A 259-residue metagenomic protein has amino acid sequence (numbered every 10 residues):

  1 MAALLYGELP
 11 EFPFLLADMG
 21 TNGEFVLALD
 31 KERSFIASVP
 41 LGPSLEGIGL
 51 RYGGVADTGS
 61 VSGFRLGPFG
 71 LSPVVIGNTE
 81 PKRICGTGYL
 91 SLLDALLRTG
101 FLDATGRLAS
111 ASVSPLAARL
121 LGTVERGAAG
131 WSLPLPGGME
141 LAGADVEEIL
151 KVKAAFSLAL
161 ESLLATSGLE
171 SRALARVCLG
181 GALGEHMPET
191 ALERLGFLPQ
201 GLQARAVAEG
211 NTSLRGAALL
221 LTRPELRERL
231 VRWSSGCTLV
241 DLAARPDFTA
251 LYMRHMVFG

Functional and structural regions predicted by a protein language model:
M1, L150-R172: Phosphate/ATP-binding catalytic cores across multiple sugar-kinase/actin-like superfamilies, primarily ASKHA
Y6-G88, P188-G210: Glycine-rich phosphate-binding loop of actin/hexokinase-like ATP-binding domains
E11, L219-G259: Acidic, glycine/GT-rich loop-and beta-edge segments that sit at the periphery of enzyme/chaperone cores
T21, A109-R119, A173-L183, W233-A244: A glycine-rich phosphate-binding loop feature that marks nucleotide/adenosyl-phosphate handling sites
L90-K151: Gly/charged contiguous loops adjacent to phosphate- or pyrophosphate-bearing nucleotide/cofactor binding elements
R126-L141, V177-F197: Short, surface-exposed loop/turn segments at secondary-structure boundaries that line and modulate
G143-V152, F197-L219: Glycine-rich and small/hydrophobic secondary-structure elements
L169, G181-L202, L242-L251: Short glycine/threonine-rich loop-to-helix capping motif typified by GTGT followed within a few residues by an Asp-Pro
